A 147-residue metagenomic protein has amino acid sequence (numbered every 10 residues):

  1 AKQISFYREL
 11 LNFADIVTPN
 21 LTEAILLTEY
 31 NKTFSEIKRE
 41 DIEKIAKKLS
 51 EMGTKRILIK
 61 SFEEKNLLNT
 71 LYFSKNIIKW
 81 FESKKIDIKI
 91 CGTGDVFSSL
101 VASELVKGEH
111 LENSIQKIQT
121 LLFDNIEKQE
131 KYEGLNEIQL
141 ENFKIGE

Functional and structural regions predicted by a protein language model:
A1-I78: Conserved phosphate/ATP/ADP-binding segment of small-molecule kinases
S5-R8, N12, K47, S99 (+3 more regions): Residues on a specific face of well-ordered alpha-helices
E23, S61-K65, K84-D87, Q119-L122: Glycine-rich beta-alpha junction loops
T28, L105-V106, I126: Hydrophobic residues in alpha-helical segments
K32-D41, V106-Q116: Short, charged, surface-exposed loops that flank catalytic or proteolytic processing sites
I78-G92: Short pre-catalytic strand/loop immediately N-terminal to key active-site residues, enriched for Gly-Thr
I88-L111, I115: Short, small-residue alpha-helix embedded
E112-E147: Charged C-terminal helix
